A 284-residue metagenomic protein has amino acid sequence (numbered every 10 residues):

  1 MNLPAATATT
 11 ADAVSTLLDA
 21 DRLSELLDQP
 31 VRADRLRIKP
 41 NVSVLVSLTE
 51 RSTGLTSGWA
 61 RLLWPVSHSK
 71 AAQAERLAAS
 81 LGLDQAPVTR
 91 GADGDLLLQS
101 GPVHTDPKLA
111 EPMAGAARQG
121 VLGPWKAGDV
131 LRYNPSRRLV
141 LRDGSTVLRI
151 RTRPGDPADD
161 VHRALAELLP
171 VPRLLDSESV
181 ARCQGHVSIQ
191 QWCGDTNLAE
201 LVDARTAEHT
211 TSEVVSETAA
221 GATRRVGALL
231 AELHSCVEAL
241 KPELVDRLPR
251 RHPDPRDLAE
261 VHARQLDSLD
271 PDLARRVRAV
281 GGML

Functional and structural regions predicted by a protein language model:
M1-S177, C183-H186, Q190, N197 (+2 more regions): Phosphate/pyrophosphate-binding loops and the adjoining catalytic core of nucleotide-dependent enzymes
L175-H186, W192, L201-G281: A cross-family kinase active-site recognition segment
L284: C-terminal active-site-capping segments
